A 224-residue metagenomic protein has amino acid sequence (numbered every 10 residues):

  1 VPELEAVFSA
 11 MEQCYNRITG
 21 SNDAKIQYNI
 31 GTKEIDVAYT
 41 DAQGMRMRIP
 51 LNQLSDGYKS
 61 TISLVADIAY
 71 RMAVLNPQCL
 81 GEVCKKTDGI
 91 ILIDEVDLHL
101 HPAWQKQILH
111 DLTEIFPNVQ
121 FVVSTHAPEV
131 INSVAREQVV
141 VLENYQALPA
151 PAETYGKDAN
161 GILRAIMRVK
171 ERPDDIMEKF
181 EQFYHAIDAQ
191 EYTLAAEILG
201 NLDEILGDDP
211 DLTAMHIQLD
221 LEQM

Functional and structural regions predicted by a protein language model:
V1-K86: Extended helical coiled-coil dimerization/tether regions that scaffold and oligomerize large DNA-maintenance assemblies
T87-G89, P117-V122: Loop/turn-to-beta-strand initiation segments
D94-E95: Walker B catalytic acidic pair
L98-P102, K106, S133: Conserved D-loop-proximal element of ABC-family nucleotide-binding domains
A103-N118: Conserved Walker B catalytic segment
H110, E114, E129-M224: RecA-like P-loop NTPase motor core
T125-H126: Conserved H-loop
